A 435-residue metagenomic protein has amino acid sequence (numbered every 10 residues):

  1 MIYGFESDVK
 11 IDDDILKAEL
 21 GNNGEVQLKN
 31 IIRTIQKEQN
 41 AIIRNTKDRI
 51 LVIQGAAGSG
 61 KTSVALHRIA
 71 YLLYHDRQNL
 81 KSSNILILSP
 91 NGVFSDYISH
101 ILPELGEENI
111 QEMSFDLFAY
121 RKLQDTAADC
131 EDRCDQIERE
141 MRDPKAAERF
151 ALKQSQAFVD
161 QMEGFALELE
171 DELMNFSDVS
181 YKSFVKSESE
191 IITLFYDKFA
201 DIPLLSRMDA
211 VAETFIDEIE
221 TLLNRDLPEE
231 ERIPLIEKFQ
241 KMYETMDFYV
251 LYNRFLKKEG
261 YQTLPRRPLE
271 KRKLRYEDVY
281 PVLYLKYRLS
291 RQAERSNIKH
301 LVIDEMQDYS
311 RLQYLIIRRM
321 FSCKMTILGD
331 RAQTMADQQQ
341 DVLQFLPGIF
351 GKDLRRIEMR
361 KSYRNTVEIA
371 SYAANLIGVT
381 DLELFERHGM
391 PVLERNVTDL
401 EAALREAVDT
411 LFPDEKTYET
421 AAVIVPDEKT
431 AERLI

Functional and structural regions predicted by a protein language model:
M1-A18: N-terminal accessory nucleic-acid engagement/regulatory domains that precede and modulate ATP-driven motor cores
R33-N45: Pre-Walker A adenine-sensing motif
K47-L51: Pre-Walker A (Motif I) flank of P-loop NTPase domains
I53-G55: Hydrophobic anchor at the beta1->P-loop junction of P-loop NTPases
G58: Walker A (P-loop) phosphate-binding loop of P-loop NTPases
K61-T62: Conserved lysine of the Walker
L73-L301, Q307-I316, A332: Alpha-helical nucleic-acid-binding subdomain of P-loop helicases immediately C-terminal to the Walker A/P-loop
Q78-N79, S83, G92-E108, M113-Y120 (+3 more regions): Conserved helicase motor core of SF1/SF2 NTP-dependent helicases
